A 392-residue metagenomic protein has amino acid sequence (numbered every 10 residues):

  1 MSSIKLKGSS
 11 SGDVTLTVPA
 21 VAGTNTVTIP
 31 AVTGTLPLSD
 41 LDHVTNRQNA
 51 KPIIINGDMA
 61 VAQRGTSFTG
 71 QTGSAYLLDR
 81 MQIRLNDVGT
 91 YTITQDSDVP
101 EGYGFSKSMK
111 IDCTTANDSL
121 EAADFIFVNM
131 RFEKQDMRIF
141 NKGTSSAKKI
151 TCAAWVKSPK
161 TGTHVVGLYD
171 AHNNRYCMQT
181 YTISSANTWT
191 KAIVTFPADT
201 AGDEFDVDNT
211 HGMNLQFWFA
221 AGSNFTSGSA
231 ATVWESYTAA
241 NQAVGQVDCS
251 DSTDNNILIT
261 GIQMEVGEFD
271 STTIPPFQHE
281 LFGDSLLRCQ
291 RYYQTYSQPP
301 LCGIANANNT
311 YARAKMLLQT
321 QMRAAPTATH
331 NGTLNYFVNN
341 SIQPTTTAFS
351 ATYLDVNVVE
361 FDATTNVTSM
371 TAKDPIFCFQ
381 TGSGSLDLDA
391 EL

Functional and structural regions predicted by a protein language model:
I4-S9, V14-V21, T26-V32, L36-L41 (+2 more regions): Beta-strand-rich, repetitive solenoid scaffolds
S39-L392: Extracellular and organelle-lumenal recognition/adhesion modules and their flexible linkers in secreted
